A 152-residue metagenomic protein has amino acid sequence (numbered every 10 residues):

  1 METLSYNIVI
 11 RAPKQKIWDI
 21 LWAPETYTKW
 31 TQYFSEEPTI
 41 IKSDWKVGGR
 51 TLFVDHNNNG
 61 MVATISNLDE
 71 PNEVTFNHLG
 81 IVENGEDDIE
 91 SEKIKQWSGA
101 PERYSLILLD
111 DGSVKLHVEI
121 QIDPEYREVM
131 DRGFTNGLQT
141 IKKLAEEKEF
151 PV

Functional and structural regions predicted by a protein language model:
T3, G60, G99-P101: Short, mixed charged/polar active-site loops that provide acid/base catalysis or chelate metal/phosphate cofactors
T3-I10: Short amphipathic
S5, E25-V62, E73, V152: Short beta-edge strand/loop motif at the mouth of beta-sheet-based domains
R11-Q15, S66-E73, S105-K115, K143: A short, structured loop/turn motif at beta-sheet edges
R11-T31: Amphipathic alpha-helical segments
N57-N59, N67-V74, G80-N84: Short, charged/polar surface micro-motifs in flexible loops or helix N-caps
N77-H78, E83-T135, V152: Beta-strand/loop substructures that line and gate deep hydrophobic ligand-binding cavities in soluble
L138-E149: Short amphipathic alpha-helical signal-transduction/dimerization elements
